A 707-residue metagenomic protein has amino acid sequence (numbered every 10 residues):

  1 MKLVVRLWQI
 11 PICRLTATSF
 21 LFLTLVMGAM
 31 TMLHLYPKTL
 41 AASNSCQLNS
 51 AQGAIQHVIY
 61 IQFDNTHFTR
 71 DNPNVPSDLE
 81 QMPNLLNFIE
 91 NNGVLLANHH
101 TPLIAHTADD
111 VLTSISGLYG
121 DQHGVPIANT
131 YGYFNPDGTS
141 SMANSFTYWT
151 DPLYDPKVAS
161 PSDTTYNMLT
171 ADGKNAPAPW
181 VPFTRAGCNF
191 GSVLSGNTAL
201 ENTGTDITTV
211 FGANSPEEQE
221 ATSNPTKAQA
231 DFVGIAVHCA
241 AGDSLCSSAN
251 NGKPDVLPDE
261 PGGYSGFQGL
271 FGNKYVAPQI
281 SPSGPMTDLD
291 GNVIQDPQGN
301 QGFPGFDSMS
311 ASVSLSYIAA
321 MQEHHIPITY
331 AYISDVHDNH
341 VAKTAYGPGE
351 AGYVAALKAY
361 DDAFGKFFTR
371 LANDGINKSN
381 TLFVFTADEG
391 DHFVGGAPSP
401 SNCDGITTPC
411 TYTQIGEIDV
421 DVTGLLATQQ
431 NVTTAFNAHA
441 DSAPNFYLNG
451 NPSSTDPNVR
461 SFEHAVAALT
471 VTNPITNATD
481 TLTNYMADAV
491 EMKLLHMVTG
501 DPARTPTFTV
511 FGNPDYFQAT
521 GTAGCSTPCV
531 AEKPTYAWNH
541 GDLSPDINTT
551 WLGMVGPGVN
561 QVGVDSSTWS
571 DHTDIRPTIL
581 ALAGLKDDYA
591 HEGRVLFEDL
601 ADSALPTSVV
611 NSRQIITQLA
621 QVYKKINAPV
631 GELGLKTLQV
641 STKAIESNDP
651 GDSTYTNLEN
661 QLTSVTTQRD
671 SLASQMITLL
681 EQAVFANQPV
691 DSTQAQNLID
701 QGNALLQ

Functional and structural regions predicted by a protein language model:
T16-H34: Bacterial N-terminal signal peptides
A54-I59, N91-A97, Q122, M142 (+4 more regions): Loop/turn elements at helix/coil->beta-strand transitions in domains of secreted/extracellular proteins
T69-Q122: Short, structured active-site-proximal loop/turn typified by the sulfatase FGly-forming signature C/S-X-P-X-R
S77-E80, P102-A105, A355-K358, G424-H464 (+3 more regions): A short beta-strand-to-alpha-helix junction
I104-D109, S116, Q122-A249, D374-L382 (+2 more regions): Secreted, luminal/periplasmic, and some membrane-associated catalytic domains that remodel anionic oxygen-ester
E201-K274, P278-Q279, D307-N339, P506-V510: Active-site regions of oxyanion-processing enzymes, predominantly non-cytosolic
I318, Q322-D362, K366: Active-site His/acidic residue clusters
L469-R504, D574, L585-T617: Polar, surface-exposed loop/tail segments that function as active-site lids or cofactor/substrate-recognition elements
